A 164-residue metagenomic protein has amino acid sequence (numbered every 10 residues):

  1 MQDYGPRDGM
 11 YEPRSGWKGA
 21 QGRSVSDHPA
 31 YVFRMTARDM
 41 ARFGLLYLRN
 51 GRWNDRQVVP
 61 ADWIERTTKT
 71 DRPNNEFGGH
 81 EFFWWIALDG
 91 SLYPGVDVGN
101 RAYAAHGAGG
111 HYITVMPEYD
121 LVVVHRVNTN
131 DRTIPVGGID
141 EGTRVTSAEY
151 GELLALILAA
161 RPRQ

Functional and structural regions predicted by a protein language model:
M1, I86-L92, R126-P135: Short regulatory "switch" loops immediately downstream of catalytic or recognition motifs within protein catalytic
M1-Q21, D39-R42, G51-R52, D62-W63 (+1 more regions): Penicillin-recognizing serine hydrolase domain
D8-S26, Y31, T68-V122: Active-site Gly/Thr loop motif
Y31-R52, H111-V127: Active-site-proximal alpha-helical segments within enzyme catalytic domains
A41-L48, I64-T68, W85, R101 (+2 more regions): Non-transmembrane alpha-helical segments in soluble domains of secreted/periplasmic/extracellular proteins
G51-V59, N75: Structural helix-adjacent loops and short alpha-helical linkers that scaffold large soluble proteins
Q57-I64, E81: A solvent-exposed, acidic/Ser-Thr-rich amphipathic alpha-helical stretch
A105-Q164: Structured C-terminal helix/loop/strand segments within mature extracytoplasmic catalytic/sensor domains
